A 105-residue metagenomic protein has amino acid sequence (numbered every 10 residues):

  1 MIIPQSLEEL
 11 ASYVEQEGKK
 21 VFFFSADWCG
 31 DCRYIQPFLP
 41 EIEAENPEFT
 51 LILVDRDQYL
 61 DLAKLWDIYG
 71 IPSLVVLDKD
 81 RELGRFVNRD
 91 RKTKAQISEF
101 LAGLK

Functional and structural regions predicted by a protein language model:
M1-K20, Q96-K105: N-terminal leader/targeting and pre-domain segments
I2, I52, L83-F86: Structural signal for short hydrophobic segments within the conserved structured cores of catalytic domains across
P4-Q5, F24, E43, P47-D61: Thiol-based oxidoreductase modules, predominantly thioredoxin-like and allied folds used for disulfide exchange
E9-E41: Local sequence-structure signature of Cys/Sec-based thiol-disulfide redox active-site neighborhoods
L10-A11, L60-A63: Short hydrophobic/charged patches on amphipathic alpha-helices used for structural packing and interfaces
Y34, L65-W66, R91-K92: Chalcogenol-based redox active-site neighborhoods
W66-V75: Structural micro-motif
D78-K105: Non-catalytic, surface beta->alpha helical segment in thiol-disulfide oxidoreductase systems
